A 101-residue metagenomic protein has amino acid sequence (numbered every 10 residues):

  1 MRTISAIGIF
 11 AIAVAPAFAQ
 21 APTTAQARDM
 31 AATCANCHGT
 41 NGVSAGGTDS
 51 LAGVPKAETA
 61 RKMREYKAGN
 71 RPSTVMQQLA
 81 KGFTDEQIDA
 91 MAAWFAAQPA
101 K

Functional and structural regions predicted by a protein language model:
M1-I4: Positively charged n-region of N-terminal signal peptides that target proteins for export
A6-I7, A17: Cleavable N-terminal signal peptides
G8-I12: Sec-dependent bacterial lipoprotein signal peptides
A13-A31, D49, A60, E65 (+1 more regions): Electrostatic cytochrome c docking/interface patches
Q20, T40, L79, W94-A96: Residue-level hotspots at or immediately adjacent to binding/recognition sites across diverse folds
A32-T40, M91: The canonical Cys-X-X-Cys-His
N41-R71, Q77-F83: Gly/Gly-Pro-rich "capping" loops immediately C-terminal to redox-active cysteine motifs in periplasmic/lumenal
R71, K81-K101: C-terminal capping alpha-helices of c-type cytochrome domains
